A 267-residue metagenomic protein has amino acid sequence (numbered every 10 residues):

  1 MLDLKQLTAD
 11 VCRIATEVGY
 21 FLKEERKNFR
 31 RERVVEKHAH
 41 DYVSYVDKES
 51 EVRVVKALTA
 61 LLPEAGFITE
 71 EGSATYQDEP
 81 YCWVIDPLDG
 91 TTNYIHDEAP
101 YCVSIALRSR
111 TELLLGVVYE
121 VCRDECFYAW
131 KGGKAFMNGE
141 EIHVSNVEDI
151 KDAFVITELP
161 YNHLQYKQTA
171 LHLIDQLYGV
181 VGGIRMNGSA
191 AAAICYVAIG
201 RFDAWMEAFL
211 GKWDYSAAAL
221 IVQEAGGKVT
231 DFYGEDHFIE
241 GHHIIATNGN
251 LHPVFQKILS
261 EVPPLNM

Functional and structural regions predicted by a protein language model:
M1-L88, N250, K257, P264-M267: N-terminal subdomain of lithium-sensitive/metallo-dependent phosphomonoesterases centered on the IMPase/IPPase/PAP
L22-E25, D47, L58, T91 (+6 more regions): Residue-level signal for inorganic ion chemistry
V35, T75-Q77, Y128, N146-D149 (+1 more regions): Solvent-exposed alpha-helices and their adjacent loops that cap or buttress functional pockets in soluble metabolic
K48, V52, E71, P87-G90 (+4 more regions): Generic detector of well-ordered alpha-helical packing
P63, E79-P80, T111-L114, I150-D152 (+1 more regions): Short coil/turn connectors at secondary-structure junctions
Q77-F136: DPxDG-like acidic metal-binding loop motif
H143-M267: An extended, acidic
